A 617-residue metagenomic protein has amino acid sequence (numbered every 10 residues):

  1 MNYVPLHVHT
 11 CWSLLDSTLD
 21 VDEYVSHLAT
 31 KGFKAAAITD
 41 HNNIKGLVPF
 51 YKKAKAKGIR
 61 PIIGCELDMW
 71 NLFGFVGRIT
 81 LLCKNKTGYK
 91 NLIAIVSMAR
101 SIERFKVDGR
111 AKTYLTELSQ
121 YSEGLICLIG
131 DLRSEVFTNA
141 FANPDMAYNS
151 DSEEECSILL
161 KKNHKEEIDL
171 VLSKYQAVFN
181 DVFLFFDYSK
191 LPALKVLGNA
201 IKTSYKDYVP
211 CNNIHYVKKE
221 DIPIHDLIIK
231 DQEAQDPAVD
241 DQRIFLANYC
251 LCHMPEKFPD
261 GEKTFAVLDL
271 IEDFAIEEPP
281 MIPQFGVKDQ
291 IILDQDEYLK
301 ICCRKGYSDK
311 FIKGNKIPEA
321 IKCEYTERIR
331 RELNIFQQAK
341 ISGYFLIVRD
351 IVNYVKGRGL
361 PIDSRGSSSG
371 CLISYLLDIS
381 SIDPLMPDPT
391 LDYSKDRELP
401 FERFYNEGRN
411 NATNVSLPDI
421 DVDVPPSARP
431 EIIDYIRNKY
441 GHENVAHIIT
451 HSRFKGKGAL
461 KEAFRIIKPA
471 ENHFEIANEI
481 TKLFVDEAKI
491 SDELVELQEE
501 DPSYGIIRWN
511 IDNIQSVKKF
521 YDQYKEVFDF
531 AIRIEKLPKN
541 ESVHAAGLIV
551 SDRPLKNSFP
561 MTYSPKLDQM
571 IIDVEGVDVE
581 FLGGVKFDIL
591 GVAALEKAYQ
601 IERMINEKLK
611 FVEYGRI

Functional and structural regions predicted by a protein language model:
M1-I617: Alpha-helical scaffold/interaction cores of sigma-54-like transcription cofactors and many family A DNA polymerases
